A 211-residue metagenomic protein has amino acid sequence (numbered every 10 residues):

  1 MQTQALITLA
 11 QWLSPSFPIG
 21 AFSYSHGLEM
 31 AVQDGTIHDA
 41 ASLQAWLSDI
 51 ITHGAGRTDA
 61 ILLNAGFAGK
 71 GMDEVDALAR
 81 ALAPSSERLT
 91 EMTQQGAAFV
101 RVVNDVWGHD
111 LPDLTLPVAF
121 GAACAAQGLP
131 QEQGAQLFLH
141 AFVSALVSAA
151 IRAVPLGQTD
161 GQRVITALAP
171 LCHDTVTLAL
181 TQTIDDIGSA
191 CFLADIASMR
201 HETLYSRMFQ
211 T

Functional and structural regions predicted by a protein language model:
Q4-K70: Glycine/small-residue-rich interface belts in oligomeric ring/scaffold proteins and their assembly partners
L9, H26, M30, L62-A65 (+5 more regions): Alpha-helical scaffold segments in soluble metabolic enzymes
P18-S23, G35, A55, D59-L62 (+8 more regions): Short, contiguous, pocket-lining structural segments that sit at or immediately flank catalytic/ligand-binding sites
M30, D34, D49-R57, G66-K70 (+8 more regions): Change "in soluble alpha/beta enzymes" to "in soluble alpha/beta proteins
L63-A83, S189-A194: Long, compositionally biased
G71-A153, V164-T166: Amphipathic alpha-helical interface segments
A141-T211: C-terminal auxiliary extensions adjacent to catalytic cores
